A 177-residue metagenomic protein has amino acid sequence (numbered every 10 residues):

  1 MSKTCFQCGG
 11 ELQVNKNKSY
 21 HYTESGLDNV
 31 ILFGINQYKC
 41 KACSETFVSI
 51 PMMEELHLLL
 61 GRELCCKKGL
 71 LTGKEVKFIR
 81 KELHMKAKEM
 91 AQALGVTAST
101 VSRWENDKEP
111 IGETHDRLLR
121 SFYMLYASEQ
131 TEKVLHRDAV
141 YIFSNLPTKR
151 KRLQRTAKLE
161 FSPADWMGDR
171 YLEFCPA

Functional and structural regions predicted by a protein language model:
M1-E63: N-terminal cysteine/histidine-rich coordination modules
G61-R80: A short, Lys/Arg-rich alpha-helix, primarily the initiator
V76, A87, A98: Helix-turn-helix DNA-binding elements, focusing on the entry/boundary residues of the two helices that contact DNA
E82, A93: Residues within the alpha-helical elements of helix-turn-helix
K88-Q92: Short alpha-helical "recognition helix" segments of helix-turn-helix
G95-I111: Recognition helix of helix-turn-helix/homeodomain-like DNA-binding domains that insert into the DNA major groove
K108-R120: Short, basic-rich loop-to-helix N-cap that marks the start of a DNA-contacting helix
S121-A177: Long C-terminal interaction/binding lobes of large macromolecular proteins
